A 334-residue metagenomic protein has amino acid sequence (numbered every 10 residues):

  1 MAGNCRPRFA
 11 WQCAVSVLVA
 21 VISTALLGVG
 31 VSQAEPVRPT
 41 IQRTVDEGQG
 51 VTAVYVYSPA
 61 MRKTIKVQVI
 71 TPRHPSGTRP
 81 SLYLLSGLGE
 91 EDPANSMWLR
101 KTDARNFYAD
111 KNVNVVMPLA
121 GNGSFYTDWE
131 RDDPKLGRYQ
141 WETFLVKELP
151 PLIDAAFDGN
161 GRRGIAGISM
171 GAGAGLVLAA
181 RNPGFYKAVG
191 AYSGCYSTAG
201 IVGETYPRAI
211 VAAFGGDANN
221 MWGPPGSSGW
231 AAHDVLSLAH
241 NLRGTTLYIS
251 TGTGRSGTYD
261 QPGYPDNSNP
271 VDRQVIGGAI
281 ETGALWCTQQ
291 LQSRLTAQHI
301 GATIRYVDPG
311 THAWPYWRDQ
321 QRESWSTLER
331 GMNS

Functional and structural regions predicted by a protein language model:
A2, W11-Q12, L27-S334: Non-catalytic cap/lid and distal C-terminal segments of serine-dependent acyl enzymes
A2-R8, V17: Positively charged n-region of N-terminal signal peptides that target proteins for export
V15-L26: Bacterial N-terminal signal peptides
